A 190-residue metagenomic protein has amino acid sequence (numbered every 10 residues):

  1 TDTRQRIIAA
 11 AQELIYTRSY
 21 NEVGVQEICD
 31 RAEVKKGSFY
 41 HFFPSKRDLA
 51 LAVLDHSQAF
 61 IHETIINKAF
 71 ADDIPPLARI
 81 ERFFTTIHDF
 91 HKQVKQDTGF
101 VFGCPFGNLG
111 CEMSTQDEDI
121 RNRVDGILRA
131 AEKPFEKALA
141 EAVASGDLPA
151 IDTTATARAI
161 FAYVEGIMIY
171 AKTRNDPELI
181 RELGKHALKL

Functional and structural regions predicted by a protein language model:
R6, L14-H56: Helix-turn-helix
P44-D48, A52, F70-I74, S114-E118 (+4 more regions): Residues in soluble alpha-helical coiled-coils and helical-bundle/repeat scaffolds
K46, V53, S57-I61, P76 (+6 more regions): Hydrophobic/aromatic residues within well-ordered alpha-helical segments
A52, N67-F102, T156-I160: Hydrophobic alpha-helical connector segments
A78-R82, N108, S114-V143: Amphipathic alpha-helical packing segments from all-alpha helical-bundle domains
Q96-V101, D117-A130, V143-L188: Hydrophobic/aromatic-rich alpha-helical bundle segments in the mid-to-C-terminal region
